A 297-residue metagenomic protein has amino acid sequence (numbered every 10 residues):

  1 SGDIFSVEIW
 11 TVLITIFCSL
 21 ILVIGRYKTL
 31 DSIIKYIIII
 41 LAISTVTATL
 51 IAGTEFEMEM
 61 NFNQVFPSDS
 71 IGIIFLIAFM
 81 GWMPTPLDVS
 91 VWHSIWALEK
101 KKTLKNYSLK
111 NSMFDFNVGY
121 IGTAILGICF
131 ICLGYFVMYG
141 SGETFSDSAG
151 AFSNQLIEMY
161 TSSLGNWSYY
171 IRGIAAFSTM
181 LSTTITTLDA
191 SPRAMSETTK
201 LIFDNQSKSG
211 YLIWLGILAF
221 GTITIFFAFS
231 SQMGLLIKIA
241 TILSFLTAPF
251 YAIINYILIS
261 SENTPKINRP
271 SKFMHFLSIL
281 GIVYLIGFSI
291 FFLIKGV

Functional and structural regions predicted by a protein language model:
S1, D88, F130, Y169-T199: Membrane-helix boundary/coupling elements in multi-pass transport proteins
G2-V23, I39-L50, D204-T224, A248-N255: Transmembrane alpha-helical segments of multi-pass small-molecule transport proteins
L13, F17, I21-A52, P67-S70 (+3 more regions): Membrane-interface loop-to-helix entry segments
L13-I14, S68-M80, A124-C129, V137 (+2 more regions): Select transmembrane alpha-helical segments in multipass membrane proteins
Y36, F203, S207-W214, K238-I294: C-terminal membrane-solvent junction of multi-pass transporters and transport-like membrane proteins
I39-F66, L76-I95, A252-T264, F288-G296: Hydrophobic alpha-helical segments and their helix-loop junctions in multi-pass secondary transporters
A97, T103-I128: Junctions where cytoplasmic loops transition into the N-terminal start of transmembrane alpha-helices in multi-pass
A97-L98, I121-N154: Extracellular/periplasmic helix-exit of transmembrane alpha-helices
